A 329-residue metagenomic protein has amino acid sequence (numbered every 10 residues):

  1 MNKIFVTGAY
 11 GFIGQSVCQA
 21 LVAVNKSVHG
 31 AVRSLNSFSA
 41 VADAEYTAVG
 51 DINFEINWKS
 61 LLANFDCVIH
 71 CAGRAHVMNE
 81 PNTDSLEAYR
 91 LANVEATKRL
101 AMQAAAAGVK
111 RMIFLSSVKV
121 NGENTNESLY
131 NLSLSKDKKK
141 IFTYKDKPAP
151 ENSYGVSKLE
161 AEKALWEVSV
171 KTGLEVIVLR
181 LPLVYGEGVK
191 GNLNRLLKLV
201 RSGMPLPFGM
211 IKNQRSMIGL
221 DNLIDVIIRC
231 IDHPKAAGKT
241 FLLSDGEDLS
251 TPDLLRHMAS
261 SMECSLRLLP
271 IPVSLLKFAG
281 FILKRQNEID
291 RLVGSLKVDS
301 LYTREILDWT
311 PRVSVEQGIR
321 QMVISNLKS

Functional and structural regions predicted by a protein language model:
I4-V24: N-terminal Rossmann NAD(P)H-binding glycine-rich loop of SDR-like oxidoreductase domains
V49-V94, R99, Q103, E123: NAD(P)H-binding glycine-rich loop region in Rossmannoid oxidoreductase-like domains and their noncatalytic homologs
K98-S153: Conserved Rossmann-fold NAD(P)-dependent oxidoreductase catalytic core, especially the SDR/UDP-sugar
A149-I177: Active-site Tyr-X1-5-Lys
G186, F208-N213, F241-D248, A259-E263 (+1 more regions): Glycine-rich Rossmann NAD(P)(H)-binding loop
V189-R195, G209-I231, G238-K239: Substrate-positioning beta->alpha
R229, H233-Q286, E316, R320-V323: Mid/C-terminal beta-alpha module of Rossmann-like enzyme folds, strongest in SDR-family dehydrogenases/epimerases
D253, A279-T310: Conserved C-terminal active-site "lid" loop/helix of NAD(P)H-dependent oxidoreductases that clamps the redox cofactor
